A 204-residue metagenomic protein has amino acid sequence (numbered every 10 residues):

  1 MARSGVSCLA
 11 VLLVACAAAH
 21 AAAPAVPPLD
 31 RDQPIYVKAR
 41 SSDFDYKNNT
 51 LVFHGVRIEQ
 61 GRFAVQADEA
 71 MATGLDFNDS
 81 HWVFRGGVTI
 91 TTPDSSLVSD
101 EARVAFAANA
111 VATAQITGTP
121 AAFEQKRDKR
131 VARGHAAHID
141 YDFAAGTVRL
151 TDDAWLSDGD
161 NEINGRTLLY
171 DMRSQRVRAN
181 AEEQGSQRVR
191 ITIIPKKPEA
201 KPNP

Functional and structural regions predicted by a protein language model:
M1-P204: Mature-chain termini and adjacent capping regions
